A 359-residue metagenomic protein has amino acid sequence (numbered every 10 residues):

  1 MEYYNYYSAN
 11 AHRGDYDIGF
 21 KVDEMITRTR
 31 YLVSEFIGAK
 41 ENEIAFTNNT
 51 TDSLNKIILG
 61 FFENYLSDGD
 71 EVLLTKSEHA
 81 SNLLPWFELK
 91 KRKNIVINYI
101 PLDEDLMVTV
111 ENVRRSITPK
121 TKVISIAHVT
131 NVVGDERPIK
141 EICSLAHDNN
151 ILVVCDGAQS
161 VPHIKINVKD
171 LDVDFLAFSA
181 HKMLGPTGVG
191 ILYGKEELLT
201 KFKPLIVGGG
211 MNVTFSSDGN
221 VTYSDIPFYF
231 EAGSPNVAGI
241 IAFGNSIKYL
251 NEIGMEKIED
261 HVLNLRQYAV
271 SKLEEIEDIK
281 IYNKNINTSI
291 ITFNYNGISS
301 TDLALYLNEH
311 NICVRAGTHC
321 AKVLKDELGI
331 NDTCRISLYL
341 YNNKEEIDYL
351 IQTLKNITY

Functional and structural regions predicted by a protein language model:
M1-Y359: Pyridoxal 5′-phosphate
